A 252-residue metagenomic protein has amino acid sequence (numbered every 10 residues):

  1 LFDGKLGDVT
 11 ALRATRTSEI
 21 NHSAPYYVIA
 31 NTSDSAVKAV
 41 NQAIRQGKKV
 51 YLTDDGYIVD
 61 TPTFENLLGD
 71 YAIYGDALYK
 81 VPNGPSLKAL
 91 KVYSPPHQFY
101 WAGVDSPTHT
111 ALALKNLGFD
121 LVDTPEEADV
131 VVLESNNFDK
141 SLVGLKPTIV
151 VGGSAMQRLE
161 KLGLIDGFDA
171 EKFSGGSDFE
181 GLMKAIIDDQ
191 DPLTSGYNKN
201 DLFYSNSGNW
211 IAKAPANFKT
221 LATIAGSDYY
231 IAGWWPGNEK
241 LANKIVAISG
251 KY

Functional and structural regions predicted by a protein language model:
L1-Y252: Intrinsic-disorder/low-complexity accessory segments
